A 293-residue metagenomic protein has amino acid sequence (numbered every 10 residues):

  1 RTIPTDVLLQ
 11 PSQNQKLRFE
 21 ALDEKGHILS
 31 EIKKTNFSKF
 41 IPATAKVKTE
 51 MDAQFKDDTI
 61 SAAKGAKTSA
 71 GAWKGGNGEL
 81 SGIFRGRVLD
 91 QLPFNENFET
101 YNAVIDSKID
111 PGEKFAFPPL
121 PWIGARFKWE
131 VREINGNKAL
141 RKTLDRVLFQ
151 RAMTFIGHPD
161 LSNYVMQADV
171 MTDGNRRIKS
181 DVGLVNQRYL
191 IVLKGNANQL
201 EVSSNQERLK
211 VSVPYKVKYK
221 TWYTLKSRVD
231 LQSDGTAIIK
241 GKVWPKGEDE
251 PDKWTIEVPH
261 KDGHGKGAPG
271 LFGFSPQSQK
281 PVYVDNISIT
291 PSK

Functional and structural regions predicted by a protein language model:
R1-D106: Extracytoplasmic soluble-region selector
F98, M166-A168, T221-S233, A237-V243: Short tryptophan-centered beta-strand motifs in secreted/extracellular beta-sheet-rich domains of glycan-recognition
I105-A139, L148-Q150, Q187-R188: Extracellular glycan-recognition surfaces and repeat-rich motifs
E133-L209, S292: Secretory/extracellular carbohydrate-interaction modules and structurally similar beta-sandwich "look-alikes"
A152-H158, K210-V217, P259-H260, F272-F274: Beta-strand-rich interaction surfaces with strong enrichment in secreted/lumenal proteins
S204-K226: Short, aromatic/His-centered strand-loop micro-motif at the edge of beta-sheets
E250-Y283: Flexible glycan-contacting loops in extracellular carbohydrate-active proteins
K280-K293: Extracellular, beta-strand-rich glycan-interacting domains
